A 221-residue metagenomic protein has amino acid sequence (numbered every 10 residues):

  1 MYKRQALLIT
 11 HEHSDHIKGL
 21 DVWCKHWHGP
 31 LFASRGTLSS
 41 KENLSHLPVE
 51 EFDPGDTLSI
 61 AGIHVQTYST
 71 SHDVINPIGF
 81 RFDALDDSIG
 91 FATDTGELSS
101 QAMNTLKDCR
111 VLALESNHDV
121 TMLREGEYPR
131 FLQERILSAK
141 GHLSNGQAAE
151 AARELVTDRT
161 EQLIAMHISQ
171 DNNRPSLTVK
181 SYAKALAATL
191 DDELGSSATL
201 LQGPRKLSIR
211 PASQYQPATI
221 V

Functional and structural regions predicted by a protein language model:
K3-A33: Active-site metal-binding motif and surrounding structural segment of the metallo-beta-lactamase
A6-E12, F32-R35, G90-T93, A113-E115 (+2 more regions): Active-site neighborhood of phospho(di)ester-bond hydrolases with catalytic His/Asp-centered motifs
H13-I17, L38-K41, V74-I75, L98-S100 (+2 more regions): Active-site environment of divalent metal-dependent phosphoester hydrolases
K18-W27, N43, N173-K180: Metal-dependent catalytic neighborhoods of phosphoester/phosphodiester hydrolases
S34-S40, D53-G55, Q214: Short, polar loop motifs at secondary-structure junctions
F52-V111, Q216-V221: Core dinuclear metal-dependent hydrolase active-site scaffold
S100-I209: Cap/insert and terminal regions of metallo-dependent hydrolase folds
R205-V221: Short, basic/aromatic-enriched C-terminal tail that caps enzymatic domains
